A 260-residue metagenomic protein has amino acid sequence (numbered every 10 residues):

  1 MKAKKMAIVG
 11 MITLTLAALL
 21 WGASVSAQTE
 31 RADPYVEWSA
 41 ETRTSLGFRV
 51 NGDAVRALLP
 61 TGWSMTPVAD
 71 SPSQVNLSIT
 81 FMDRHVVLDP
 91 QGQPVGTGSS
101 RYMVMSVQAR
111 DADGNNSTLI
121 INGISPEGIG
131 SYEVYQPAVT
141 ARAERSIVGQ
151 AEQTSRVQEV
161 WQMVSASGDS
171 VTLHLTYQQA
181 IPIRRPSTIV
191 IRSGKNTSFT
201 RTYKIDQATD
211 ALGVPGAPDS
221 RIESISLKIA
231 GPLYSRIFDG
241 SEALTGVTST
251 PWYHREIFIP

Functional and structural regions predicted by a protein language model:
M1-K5: Positively charged n-region of N-terminal signal peptides that target proteins for export
G10-L19: Bacterial N-terminal signal peptides
Q28-V87, I237-F258: Hydrophobic, proline/glycine-rich low-complexity stretches
L77-I79, M105-V107, W161, L173-L175: Hydrophobic beta-strand residues in large extracellular and virion-surface proteins
V86-Q162: Aromatic- and glycine-enriched beta-alpha-beta binding-site module
A138-P260: Interaction-surface and assembly-scaffold signal
